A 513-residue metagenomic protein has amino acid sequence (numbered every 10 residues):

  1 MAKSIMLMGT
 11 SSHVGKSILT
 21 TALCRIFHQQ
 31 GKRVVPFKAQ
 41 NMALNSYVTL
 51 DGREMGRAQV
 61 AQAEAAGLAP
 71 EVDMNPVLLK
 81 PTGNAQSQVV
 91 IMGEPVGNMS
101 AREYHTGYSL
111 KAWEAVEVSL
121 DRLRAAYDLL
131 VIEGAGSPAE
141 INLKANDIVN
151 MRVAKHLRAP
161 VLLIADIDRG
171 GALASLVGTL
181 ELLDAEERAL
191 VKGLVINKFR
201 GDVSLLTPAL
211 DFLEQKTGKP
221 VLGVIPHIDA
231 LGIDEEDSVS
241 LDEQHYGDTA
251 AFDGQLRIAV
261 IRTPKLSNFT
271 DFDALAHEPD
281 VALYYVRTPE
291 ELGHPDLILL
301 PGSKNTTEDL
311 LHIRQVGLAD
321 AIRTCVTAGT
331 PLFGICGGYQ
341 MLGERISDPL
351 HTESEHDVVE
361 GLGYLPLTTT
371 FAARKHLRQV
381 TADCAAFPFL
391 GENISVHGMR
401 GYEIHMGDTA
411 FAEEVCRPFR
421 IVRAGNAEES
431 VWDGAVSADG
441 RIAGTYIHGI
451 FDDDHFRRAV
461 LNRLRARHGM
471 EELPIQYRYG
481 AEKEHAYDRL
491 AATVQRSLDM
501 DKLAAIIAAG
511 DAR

Functional and structural regions predicted by a protein language model:
M1-V326, P331, D348-H351, V359 (+2 more regions): Flexible phosphate-sensing "switch/lid" loops adjacent to ATP/NTP-binding sites across phosphate-transfer
C336: Catalytic nucleophile serine of serine hydrolases, specifically the conserved "nucleophile elbow" pentapeptide
Y339: Conserved A3 ("GATE") glycine/threonine-rich loop of ANL adenylate-forming enzymes
G343-E344: Short glycine-enriched nucleophile-adjacent loop and the immediately C-terminal alpha-helix near the catalytic center
L365: Alpha/beta-hydrolase-fold catalytic nucleophile elbow
T368-T370: Hydrophobic alpha/beta core scaffold segments
L377-Q379: Gly/Ser-rich "nucleophile elbow"/oxyanion-hole loop immediately N-terminal to the catalytic nucleophile in hydrolases
